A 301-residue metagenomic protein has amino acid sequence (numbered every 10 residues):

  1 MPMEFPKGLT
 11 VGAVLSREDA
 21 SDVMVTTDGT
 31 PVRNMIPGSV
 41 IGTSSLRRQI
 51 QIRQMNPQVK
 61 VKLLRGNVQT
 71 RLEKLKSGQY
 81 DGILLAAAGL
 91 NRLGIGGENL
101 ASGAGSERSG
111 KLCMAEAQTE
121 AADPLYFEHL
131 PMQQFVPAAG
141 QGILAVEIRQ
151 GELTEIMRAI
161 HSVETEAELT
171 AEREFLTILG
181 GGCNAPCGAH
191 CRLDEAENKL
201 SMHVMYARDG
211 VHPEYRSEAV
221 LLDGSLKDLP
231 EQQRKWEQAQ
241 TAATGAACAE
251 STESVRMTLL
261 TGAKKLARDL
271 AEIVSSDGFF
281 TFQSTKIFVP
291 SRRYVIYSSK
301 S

Functional and structural regions predicted by a protein language model:
M1-V59, E116, Y126-H129, Q133: A conserved helix-loop-strand patch within extracytoplasmic ligand-binding domains of the periplasmic binding
Q54-S301: Small-molecule-sensing regulatory modules
